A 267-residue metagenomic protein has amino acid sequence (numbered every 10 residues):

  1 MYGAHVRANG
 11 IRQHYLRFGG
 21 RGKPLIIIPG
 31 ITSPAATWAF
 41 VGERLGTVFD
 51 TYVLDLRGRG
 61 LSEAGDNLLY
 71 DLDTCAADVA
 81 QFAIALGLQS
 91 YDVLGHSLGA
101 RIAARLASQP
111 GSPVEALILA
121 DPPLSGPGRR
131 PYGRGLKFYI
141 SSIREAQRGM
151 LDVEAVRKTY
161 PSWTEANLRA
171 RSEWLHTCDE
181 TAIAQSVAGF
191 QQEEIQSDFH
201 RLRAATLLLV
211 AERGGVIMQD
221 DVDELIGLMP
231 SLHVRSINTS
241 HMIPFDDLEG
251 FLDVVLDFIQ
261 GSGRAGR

Functional and structural regions predicted by a protein language model:
M1-L25, G46-D50, L88-Q89, T177 (+2 more regions): Alpha/beta-hydrolase fold catalytic core
I11-A64: Conserved HGGG/HGGXW glycine-rich cap/lid loop of the alpha/beta-hydrolase fold
T74-Y91: Conserved acidic catalytic loop of the alpha/beta-hydrolase fold
G95, G99, A103: Gly/Ala-rich beta-loop-alpha elbow adjacent to hydrolase catalytic centers
A104-S108, V114-A146: Flexible "cap/lid" loop of the alpha/beta hydrolase fold
G128-R134, A146-R201: Conserved alpha/beta-hydrolase catalytic His-Asp/Glu region
T181-L228: Conserved serine/cysteine hydrolase catalytic core
T239-L252: Catalytic histidine-centered segment of alpha/beta-hydrolase-like enzymes
